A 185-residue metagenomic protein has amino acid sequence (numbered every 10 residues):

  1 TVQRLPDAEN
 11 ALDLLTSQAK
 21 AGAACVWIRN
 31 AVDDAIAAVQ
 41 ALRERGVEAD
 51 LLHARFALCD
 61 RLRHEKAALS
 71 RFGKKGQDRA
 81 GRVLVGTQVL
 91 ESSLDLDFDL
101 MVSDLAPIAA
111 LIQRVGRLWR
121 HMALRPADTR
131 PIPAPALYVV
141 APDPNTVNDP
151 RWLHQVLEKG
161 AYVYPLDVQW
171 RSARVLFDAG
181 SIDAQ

Functional and structural regions predicted by a protein language model:
T1-Q18: Interdomain hinge/linker at the junction between the two RecA-like core domains of SF2 helicases
T1-Q3, V83, P135-L137: Generic preference for hydrophobic/aromatic residues in regular secondary structure cores
R4-D7, R79-R82, I112, G116: A short linear-motif detector with a strong N-terminal bias
E9-N10, D33, L84: Residue-level recognition of alpha-helix initiation/capping sites
A11-L12, R43-E44, Q88-S92: Short amphipathic alpha-helical segments, especially helix-boundary/capping motifs
D13-I28, D33-Q77, F98, V102-Q185: C-terminal helicase lobe and adjacent C-terminal extensions/tails of nucleic-acid helicase motors
G76-E91: Conserved two-lobed SF2 helicase motor
D95: Flexible glycine/serine/alanine-rich "lid" or loop that lines and gates the nucleotide-sugar donor pocket in diverse
